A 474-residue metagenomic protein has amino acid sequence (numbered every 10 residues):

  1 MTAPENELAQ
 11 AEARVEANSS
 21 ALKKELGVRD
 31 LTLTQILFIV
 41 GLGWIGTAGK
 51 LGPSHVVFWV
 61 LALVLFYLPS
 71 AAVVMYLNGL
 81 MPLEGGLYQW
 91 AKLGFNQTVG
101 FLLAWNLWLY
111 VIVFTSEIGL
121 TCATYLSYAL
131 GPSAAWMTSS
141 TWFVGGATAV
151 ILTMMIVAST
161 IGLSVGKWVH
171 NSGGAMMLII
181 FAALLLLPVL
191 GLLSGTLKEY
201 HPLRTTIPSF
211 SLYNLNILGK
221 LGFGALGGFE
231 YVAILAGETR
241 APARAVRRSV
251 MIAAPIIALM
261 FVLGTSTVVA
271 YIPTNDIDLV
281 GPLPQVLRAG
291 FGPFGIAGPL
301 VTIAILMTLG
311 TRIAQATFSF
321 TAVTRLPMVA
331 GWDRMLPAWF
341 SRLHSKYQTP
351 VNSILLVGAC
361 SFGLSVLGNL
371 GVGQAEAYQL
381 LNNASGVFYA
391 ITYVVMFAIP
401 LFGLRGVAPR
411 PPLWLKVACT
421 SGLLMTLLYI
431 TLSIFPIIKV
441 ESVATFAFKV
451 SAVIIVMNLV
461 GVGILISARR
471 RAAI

Functional and structural regions predicted by a protein language model:
M1-L61, Y67-A72, M81-E84, P202-L203 (+3 more regions): Membrane-interface "cap" regions at the ends of multi-pass membrane proteins
M1-V28, F397-A418, I437-I474: Terminal cytosolic tails of multi-pass membrane transporters, especially the segment immediately following the final
A3-P4, Q89-K92, G119-G146, I180 (+4 more regions): Helix-loop-helix connectors at the membrane interface of multi-pass transporters/channels
L22, V56-V57, A134-F143, N171-T302: Helix-loop-helix junctions that connect adjacent transmembrane segments in multi-pass membrane transporters
A48-L61, L130-W142, L163-G174, I303 (+4 more regions): Transmembrane helix-loop boundary segments of multi-pass membrane transporters
G49-L51, P69-L152, I156-T160, L309-L326 (+3 more regions): Hydrophobic transmembrane alpha-helices that form the core helical bundles of multi-pass secondary transporters
Q89-A91, N96, Y128-S133, S249-T317 (+1 more regions): TM-loop-TM module centered on a large, flexible mid-protein loop between adjacent transmembrane helices in multi-pass
F143-L197, S249-I256, G386-V395, A408-L424 (+1 more regions): Membrane-interface loop-to-helix entry segments
